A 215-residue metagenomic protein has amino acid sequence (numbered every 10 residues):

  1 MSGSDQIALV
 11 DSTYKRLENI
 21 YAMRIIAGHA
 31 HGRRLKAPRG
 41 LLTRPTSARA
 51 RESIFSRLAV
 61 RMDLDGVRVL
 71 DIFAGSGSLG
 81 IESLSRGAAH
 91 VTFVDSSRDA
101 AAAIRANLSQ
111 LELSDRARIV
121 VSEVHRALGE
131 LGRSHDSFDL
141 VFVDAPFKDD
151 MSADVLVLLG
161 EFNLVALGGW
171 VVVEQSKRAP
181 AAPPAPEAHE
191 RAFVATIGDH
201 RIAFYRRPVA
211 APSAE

Functional and structural regions predicted by a protein language model:
S2-E215: Class I S-adenosyl-L-methionine-dependent methyltransferase catalytic core
